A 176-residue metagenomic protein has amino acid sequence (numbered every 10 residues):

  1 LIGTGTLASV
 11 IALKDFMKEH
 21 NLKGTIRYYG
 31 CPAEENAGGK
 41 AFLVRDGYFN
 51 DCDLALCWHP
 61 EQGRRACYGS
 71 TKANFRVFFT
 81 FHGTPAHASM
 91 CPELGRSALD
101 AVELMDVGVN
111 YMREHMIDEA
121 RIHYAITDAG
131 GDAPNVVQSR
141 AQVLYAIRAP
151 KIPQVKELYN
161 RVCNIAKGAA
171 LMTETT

Functional and structural regions predicted by a protein language model:
L1-I2: Short HxH-centered metal-ligating active-site micro-motif
G5-S9, L13-S139, R148: Histidine/acidic-residue-rich, glycine-tolerant segments that coordinate divalent metal ions
N135-I165, A170, T175-T176: A conserved active-site cap/scaffold subdomain adjacent to cofactor or substrate pockets
